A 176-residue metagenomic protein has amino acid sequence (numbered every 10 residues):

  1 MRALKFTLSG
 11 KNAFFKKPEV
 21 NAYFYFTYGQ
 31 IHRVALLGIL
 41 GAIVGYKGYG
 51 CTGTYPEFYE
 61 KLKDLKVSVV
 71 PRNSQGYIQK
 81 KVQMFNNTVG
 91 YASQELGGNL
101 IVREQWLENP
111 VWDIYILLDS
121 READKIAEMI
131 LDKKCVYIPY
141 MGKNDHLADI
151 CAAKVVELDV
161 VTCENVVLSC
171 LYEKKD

Functional and structural regions predicted by a protein language model:
M1-A3, D64-K66, N109-D113: Extracellular structured ligand-interaction cores
M1-F24, V34: N-terminal, Lys/Arg- and Ser/Thr-rich interaction peptides
T7, S68-V70, Y115: Residues in well-ordered beta-strands of folded domains
L8, L37, W106-L107: Long, contiguous hydrophobic alpha-helical segments, chiefly transmembrane helices and signal peptides
A13-F14, K61, Q105-W106: Residue-level preference for alpha-helix termini and adjacent loops
A13-F15, G45-G50, R121-D124: Primarily extracytoplasmic ectodomains and periplasmic/lumenal surface modules that are beta-strand-rich
P18-V89: Glycine/small-residue-rich interface belts in oligomeric ring/scaffold proteins and their assembly partners
R72-D176: Internal, well-folded beta-alpha domain core
